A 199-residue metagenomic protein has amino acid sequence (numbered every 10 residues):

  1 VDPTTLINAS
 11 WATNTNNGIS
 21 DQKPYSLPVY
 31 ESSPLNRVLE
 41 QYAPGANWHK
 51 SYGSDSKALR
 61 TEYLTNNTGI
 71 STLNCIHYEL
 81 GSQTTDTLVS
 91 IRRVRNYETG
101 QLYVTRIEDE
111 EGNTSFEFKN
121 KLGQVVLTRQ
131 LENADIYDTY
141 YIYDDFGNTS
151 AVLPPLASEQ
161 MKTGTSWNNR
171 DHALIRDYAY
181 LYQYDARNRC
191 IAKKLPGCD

Functional and structural regions predicted by a protein language model:
V1-D199: Beta-strand elements of repeat-based all-beta scaffolds
